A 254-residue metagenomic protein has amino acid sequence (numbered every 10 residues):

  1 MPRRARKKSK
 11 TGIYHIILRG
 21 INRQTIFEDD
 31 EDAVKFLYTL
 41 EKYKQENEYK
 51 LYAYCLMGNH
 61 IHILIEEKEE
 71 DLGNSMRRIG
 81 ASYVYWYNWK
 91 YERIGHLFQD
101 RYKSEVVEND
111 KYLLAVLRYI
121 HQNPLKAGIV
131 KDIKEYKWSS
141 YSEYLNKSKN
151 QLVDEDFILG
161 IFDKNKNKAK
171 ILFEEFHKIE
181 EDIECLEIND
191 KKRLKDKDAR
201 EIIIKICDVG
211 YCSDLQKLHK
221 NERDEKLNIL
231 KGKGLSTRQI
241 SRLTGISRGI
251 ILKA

Functional and structural regions predicted by a protein language model:
M1-Y52, E66-A254: Short Pro-Cys-Gly-centered "Cys-loop" motif that presents a nucleophilic cysteine in a tight turn
L56-H60: Short Gly/Ser/Thr- and Asp/Glu-enriched loop/turn motifs at secondary-structure junctions
I63: Conserved N-terminal diphosphate/IPP-binding helix and adjacent helical/loop segment of trans-prenyltransferase domains
